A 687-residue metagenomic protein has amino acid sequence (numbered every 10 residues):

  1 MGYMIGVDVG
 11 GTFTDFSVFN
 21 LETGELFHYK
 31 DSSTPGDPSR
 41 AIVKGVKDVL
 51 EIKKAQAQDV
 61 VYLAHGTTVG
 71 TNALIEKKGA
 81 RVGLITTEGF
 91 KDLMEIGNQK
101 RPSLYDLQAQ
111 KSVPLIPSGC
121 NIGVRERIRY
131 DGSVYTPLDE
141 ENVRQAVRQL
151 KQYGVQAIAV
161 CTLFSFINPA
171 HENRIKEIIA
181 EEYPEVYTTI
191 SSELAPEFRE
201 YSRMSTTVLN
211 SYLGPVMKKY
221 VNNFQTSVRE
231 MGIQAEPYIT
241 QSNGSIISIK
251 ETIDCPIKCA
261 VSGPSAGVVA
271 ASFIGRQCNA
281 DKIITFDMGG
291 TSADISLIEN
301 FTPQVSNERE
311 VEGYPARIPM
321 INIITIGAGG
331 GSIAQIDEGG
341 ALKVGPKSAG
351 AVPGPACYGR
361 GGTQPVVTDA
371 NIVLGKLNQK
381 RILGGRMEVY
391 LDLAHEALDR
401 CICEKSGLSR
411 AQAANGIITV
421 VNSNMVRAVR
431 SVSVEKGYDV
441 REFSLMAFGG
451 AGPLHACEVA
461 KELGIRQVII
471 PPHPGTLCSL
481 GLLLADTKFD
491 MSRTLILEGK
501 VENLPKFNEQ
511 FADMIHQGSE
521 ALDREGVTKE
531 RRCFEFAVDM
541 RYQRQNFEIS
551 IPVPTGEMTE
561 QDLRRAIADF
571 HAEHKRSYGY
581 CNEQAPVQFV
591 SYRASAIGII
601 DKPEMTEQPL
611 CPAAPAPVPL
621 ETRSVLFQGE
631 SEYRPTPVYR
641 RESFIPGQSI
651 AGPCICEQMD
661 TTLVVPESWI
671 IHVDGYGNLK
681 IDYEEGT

Functional and structural regions predicted by a protein language model:
M1-G83, R129, T136-I158, P169-E177 (+13 more regions): N-terminal glycine/serine-rich phosphate-binding loop of ATP-dependent small-molecule kinases, especially carbohydrate
G6-D8, D15-V18, A64, A73-E76 (+26 more regions): Structured core elements
F16, L21, H28-G36, G83-G89 (+6 more regions): Glycine-rich phosphate-binding loop of actin/hexokinase-like ATP-binding domains
F19-F27, K100-Y105, L115-V134, V155-Q156 (+4 more regions): Gly-rich Lys/Arg/Thr-decorated short loops/hinges at beta-loop-alpha junctions or inter-strand turns that position
S39, V49-L50, S192-F198, R203 (+4 more regions): ATP-dependent carbohydrate kinase catalytic cores
V61-Y62, A159-P169, N210-L213, A414-T419 (+1 more regions): Conserved short loop/turn motifs at secondary-structure junctions
E141-Q145, Q149, A280, G290 (+8 more regions): C-terminal, non-catalytic interaction/recognition modules in large multi-subunit enzymes and RNPs
C161-T207, S211, R381, V553-T555 (+2 more regions): Terminal amphipathic helices with adjacent charged low-complexity linkers/tails
